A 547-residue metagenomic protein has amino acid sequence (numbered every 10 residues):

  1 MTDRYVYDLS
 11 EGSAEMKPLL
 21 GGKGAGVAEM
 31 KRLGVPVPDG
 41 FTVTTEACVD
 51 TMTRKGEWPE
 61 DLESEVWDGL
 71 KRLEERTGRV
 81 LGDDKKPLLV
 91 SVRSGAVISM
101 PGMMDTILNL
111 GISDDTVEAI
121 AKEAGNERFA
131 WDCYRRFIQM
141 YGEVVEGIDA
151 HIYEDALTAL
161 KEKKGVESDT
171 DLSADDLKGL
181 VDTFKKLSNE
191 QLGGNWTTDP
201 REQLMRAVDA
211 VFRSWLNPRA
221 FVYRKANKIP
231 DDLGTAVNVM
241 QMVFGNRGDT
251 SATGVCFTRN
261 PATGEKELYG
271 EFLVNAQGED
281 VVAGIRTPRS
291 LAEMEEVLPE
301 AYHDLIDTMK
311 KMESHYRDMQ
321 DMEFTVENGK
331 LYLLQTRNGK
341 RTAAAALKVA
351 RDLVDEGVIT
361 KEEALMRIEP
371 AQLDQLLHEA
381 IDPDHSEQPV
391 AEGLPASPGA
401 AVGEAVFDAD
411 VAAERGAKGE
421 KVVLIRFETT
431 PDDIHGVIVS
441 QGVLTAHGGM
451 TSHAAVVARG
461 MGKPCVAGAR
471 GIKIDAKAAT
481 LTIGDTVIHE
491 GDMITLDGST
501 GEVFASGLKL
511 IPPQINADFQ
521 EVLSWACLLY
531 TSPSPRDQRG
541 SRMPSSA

Functional and structural regions predicted by a protein language model:
M1-H385, E420-V423, T430-H435, Q441 (+6 more regions): Nucleotide/phosphate-binding sheet-loop regions of phosphoryl- and nucleotidyl-transfer enzymes
V37-D39, V443-T445, P464-G468: Short hydrophobic alpha-helical runs that function as membrane-insertion/retention elements
T258, A413-R415, I434, G484-V487: Short, surface-exposed secondary-structure edge patches
T336, R351, D355-E356, K463 (+1 more regions): Phosphate/diphosphate-binding loops
V358-S440, E502-L510, N516-L529: Protease-associated
Y530-D537: Conserved small/polar residues in nucleotide/adenosyl-binding loops
R542-S546: Hydrophobic alpha-helical segments, chiefly the membrane-spanning helices and signal/signal-anchor peptides
